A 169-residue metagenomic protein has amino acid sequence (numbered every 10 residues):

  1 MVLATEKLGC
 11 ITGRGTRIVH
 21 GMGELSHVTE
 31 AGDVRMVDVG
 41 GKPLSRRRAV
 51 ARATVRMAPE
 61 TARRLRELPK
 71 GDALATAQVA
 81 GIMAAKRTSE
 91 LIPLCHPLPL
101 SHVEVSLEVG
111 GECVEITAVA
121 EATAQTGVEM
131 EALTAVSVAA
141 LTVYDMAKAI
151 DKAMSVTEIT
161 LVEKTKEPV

Functional and structural regions predicted by a protein language model:
V2-E6, V19: Acidic, Ala/Val/Gly-enriched low-complexity intrinsically disordered segments
R14-R17: Basic polycationic patches enriched in arginine
G21-H96, S101-V169: C-terminal binding/interaction regions
